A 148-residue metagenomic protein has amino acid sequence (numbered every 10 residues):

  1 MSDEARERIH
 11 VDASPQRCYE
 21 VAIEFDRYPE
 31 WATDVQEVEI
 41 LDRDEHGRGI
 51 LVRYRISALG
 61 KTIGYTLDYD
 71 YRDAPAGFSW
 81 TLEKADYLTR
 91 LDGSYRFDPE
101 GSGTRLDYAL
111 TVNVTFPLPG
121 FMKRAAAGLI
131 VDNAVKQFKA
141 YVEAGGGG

Functional and structural regions predicted by a protein language model:
M1-G47, G148: Hydrophobic ligand-binding cavity/cleft-lining segments
S2-R8, G49-L51, G64-T66, G77 (+2 more regions): Intrinsic-disorder/low-complexity, polar/charged segments enriched in Ser/Thr/Lys/Arg/Asp/Glu/Gln
R8, E37-I40, D68, D92-R96: Short, surface-exposed charged micro-motifs
V11, I56, Y71, L110-V112: Hydrophobic beta-strand positions in extracellular immunoglobulin-like domains
S14, E45-G47, A74, E100-G103: Short strand-connecting beta-turns/loops that link adjacent beta-strands
C18-A22, Y28, V52, Y69 (+3 more regions): Hydrophobic pocket/interface hotspot
E39-D86, K136-G148: Glycine-rich portal/gate segments that line the openings of hydrophobic small-molecule binding cavities
L82-N133: Beta-strand/loop substructures that line and gate deep hydrophobic ligand-binding cavities in soluble
